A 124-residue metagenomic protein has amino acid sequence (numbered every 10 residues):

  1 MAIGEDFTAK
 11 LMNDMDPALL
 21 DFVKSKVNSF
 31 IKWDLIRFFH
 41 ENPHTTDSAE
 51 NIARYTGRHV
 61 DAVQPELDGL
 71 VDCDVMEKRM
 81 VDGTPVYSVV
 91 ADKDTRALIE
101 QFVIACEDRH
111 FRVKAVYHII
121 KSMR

Functional and structural regions predicted by a protein language model:
E5-D34: Short alpha-helical segments that sit at the start of domains
S25-K26, H40-T45: Short helix-capping/hinge SLiMs at alpha-helix to coil transitions
S25-S29, E77-I104: Short, cationic-aromatic polyanion-contact patches
I31, P43-H44, V60, V75: Short alpha-helix boundary/capping elements
D34-H40: Amphipathic, charged-and-aliphatic alpha-helical interface segments that function as noncatalytic docking
L35, T45-Y55: Short acidic, hydrophobic short linear motifs in intrinsically disordered regions
T56-D72: Short amphipathic alpha-helical interaction segments
A97-R124: Amphipathic alpha-helical dimerization/coiled-coil segments that flank or bridge DNA-binding/regulatory modules
